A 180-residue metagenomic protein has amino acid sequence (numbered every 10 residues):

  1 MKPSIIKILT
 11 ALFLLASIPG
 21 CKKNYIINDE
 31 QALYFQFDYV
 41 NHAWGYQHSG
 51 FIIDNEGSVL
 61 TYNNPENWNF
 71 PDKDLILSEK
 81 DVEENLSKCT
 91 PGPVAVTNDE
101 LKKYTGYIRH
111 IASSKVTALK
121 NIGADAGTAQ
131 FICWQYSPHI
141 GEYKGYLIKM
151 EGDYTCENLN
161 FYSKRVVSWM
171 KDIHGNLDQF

Functional and structural regions predicted by a protein language model:
M1-L9: Bacterial N-terminal signal peptides that target proteins for export
S17-G20: C-terminal motif of bacterial Sec signal peptides marking the signal peptidase cleavage site
K23-A43, S49, H110-F180: Short, well-ordered, aromatic-rich surface patches in folded extracellular/luminal domains
G45, I52-G123: Surface-exposed acidic loop/strand-edge motifs in secreted or periplasmic proteins that form small linear binding
